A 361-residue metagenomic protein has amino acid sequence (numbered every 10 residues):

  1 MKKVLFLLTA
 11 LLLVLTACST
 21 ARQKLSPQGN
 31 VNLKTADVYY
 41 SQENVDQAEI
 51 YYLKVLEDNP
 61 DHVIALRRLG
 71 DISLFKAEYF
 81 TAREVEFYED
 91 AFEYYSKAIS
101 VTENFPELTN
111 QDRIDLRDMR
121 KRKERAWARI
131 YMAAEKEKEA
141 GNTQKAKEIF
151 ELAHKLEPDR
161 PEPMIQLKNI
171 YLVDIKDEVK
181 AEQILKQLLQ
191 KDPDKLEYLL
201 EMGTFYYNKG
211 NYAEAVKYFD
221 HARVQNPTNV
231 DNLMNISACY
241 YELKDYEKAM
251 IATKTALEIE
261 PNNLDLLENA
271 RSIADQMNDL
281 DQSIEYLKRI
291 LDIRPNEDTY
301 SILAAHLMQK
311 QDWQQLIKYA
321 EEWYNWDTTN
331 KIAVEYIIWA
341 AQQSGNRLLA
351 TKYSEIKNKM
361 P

Functional and structural regions predicted by a protein language model:
K2, C18-I114, R122-A128, M132 (+3 more regions): N-terminal leader/linker segments that initiate helical-solenoid repeat arrays
Q28-N30, V63-I64, P106, W127 (+9 more regions): Helix-start (N-cap) detector for alpha-helical repeat units in TPR-like alpha-solenoids, especially tetratricopeptide
D37, D71, E78, E135 (+6 more regions): Residue-level recognition of tetratricopeptide repeat
S41, F75-K76, E139, V173-D174 (+5 more regions): Register position in tetratricopeptide repeats
V55, A98, L152-A153, Q187-L188 (+5 more regions): Canonical positions in the second alpha-helix
D58, V101, F105-L108, L156 (+6 more regions): Structural marker of alpha-solenoid helical repeat scaffolds
R68, Q111, R122, M132 (+6 more regions): Canonical tetratricopeptide repeat
